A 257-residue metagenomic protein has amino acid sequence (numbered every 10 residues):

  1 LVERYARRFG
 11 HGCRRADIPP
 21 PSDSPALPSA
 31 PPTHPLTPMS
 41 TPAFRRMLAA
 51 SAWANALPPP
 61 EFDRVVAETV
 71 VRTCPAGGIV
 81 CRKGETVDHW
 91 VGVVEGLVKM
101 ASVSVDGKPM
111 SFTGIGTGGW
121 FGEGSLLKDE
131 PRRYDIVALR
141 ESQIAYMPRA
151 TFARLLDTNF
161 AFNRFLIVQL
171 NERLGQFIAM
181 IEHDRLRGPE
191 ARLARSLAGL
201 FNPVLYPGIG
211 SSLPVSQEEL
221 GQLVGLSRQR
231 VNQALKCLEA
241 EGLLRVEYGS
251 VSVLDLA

Functional and structural regions predicted by a protein language model:
I18-L36: Low-complexity proline/serine/threonine-rich segments in eukaryotic and viral proteins
A30-A76, S125-L126: Cyclic nucleotide-binding regulatory module and flanking cytosolic helices
W53, G78-R140: Cyclic nucleotide-binding regulatory domains
F62, S111-G175: Cyclic-nucleotide recognition modules
L139, D157-G225: Polybasic "coupling" helices that flank or enter modular domains
L200-A257: Phosphate-/nucleic-acid-contacting segments
